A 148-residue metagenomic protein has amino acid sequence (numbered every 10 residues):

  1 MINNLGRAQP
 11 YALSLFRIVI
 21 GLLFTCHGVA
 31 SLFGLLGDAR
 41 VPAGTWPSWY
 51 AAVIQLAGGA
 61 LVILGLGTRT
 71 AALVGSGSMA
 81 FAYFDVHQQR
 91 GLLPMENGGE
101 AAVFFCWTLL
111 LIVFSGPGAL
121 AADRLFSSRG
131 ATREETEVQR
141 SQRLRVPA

Functional and structural regions predicted by a protein language model:
M1-F33, P47-V53, A57, L64-A148: Extended, low-polarity transmembrane helix blocks
S31-V41: Membrane-interface helix-loop junction between the first two transmembrane segments
A39-W49: Perimembrane loop-to-helix junctions flanking transmembrane segments
